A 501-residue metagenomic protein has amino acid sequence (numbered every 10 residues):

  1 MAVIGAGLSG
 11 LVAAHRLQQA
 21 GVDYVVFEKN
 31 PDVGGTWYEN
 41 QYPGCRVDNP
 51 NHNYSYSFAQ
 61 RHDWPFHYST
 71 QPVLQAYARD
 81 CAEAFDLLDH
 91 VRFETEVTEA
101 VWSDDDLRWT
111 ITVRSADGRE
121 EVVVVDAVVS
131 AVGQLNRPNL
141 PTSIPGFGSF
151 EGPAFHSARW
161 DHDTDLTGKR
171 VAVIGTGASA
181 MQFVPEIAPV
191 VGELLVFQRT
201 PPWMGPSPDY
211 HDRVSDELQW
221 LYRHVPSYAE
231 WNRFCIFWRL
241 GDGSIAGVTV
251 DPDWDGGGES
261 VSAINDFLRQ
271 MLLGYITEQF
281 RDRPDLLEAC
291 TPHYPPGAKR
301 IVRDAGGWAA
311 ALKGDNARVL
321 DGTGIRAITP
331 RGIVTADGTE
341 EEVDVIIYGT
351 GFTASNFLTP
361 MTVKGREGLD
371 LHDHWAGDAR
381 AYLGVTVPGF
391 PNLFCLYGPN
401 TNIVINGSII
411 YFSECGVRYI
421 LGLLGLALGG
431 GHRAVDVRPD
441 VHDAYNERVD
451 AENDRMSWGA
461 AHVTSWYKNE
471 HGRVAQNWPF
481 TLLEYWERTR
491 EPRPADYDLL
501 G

Functional and structural regions predicted by a protein language model:
A2-Q19, D23-V26, D32, V123 (+6 more regions): Rossmann-like dinucleotide-binding core of oxidoreductases
V3, L8-V91, R199, Q279-D282: Beta1-alpha1 glycine-rich phosphate/pyrophosphate-binding loop at the start of Rossmann-like nucleotide-binding domains
Q41-Q75, R79, T98-A100, D105-L107 (+4 more regions): Catalytic cores of eukaryotic secretory-pathway lumenal/extracellular enzymes that build and remodel glycoconjugates
R61-D80, S260-D266, P296-G307: Short beta-strand to alpha-helix junction loop
F66-L135, A327: Feature captures the FAD/FMN-dependent oxidoreductase FAD-binding
T142-A154, R331-G384: Central helical "cap/lid" subdomain
A263-T335, T339-E342: Alpha/beta-hydrolase fold catalytic core
I410-E414, R418-G501: C-terminal active-site-capping segments
